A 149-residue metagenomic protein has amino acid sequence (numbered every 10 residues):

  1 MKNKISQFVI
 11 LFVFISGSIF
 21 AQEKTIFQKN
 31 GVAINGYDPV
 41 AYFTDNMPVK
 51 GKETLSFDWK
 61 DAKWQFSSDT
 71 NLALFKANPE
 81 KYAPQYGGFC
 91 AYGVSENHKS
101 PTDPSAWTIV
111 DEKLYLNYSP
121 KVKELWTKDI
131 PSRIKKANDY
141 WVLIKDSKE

Functional and structural regions predicted by a protein language model:
M1-K24: Bacterial Sec-dependent N-terminal signal peptides
Q22-E149: Charged, low-complexity intrinsically disordered segments
